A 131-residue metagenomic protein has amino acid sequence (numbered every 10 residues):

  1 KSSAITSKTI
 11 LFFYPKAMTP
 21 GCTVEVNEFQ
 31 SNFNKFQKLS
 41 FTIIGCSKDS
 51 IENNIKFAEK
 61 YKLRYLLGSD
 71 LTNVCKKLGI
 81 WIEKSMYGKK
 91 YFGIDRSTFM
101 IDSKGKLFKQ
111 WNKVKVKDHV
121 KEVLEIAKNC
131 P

Functional and structural regions predicted by a protein language model:
K1-P131: Chalcogenol-based redox active-site neighborhoods
